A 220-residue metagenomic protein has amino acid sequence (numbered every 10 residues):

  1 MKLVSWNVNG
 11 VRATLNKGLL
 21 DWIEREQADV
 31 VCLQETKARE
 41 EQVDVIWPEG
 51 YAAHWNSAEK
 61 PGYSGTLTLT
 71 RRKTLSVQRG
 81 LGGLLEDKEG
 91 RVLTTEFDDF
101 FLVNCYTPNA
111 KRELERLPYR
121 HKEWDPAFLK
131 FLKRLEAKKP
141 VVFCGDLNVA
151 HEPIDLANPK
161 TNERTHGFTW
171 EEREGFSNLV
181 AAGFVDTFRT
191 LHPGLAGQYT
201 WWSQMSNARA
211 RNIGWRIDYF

Functional and structural regions predicted by a protein language model:
M1-N9, D99-L114, C144: Active-site-proximal beta-strand elements of phosphoester/diester hydrolases
M1-W47, A58, Y63-S64, N178: N-terminal, active-site-proximal structural segment of metallo-dependent hydrolase catalytic domains
N9, K37, P108, N148-A150 (+1 more regions): Catalytic metal-binding/acid-base residues of hydrolase active sites
N16-K17, E89, R173: Structural motif corresponding to alpha-helix initiation and N-cap regions
L20-E24, R91-D98, A127-K139: Short amphipathic alpha-helices and their capping/turn segments at secondary-structure boundaries
V30, G50-A52, W124-Y219: Metal-dependent phosphoesterases centered on the DNase I-like endonuclease/exonuclease/phosphatase
K37, Q42-R112: Structured beta-strand-rich core segments of catalytic domains in phosphoester-bond hydrolases
G82-G83, P108-D125, K160-T165: Surface-exposed cleft-lining segments at the edges of enzyme active sites
